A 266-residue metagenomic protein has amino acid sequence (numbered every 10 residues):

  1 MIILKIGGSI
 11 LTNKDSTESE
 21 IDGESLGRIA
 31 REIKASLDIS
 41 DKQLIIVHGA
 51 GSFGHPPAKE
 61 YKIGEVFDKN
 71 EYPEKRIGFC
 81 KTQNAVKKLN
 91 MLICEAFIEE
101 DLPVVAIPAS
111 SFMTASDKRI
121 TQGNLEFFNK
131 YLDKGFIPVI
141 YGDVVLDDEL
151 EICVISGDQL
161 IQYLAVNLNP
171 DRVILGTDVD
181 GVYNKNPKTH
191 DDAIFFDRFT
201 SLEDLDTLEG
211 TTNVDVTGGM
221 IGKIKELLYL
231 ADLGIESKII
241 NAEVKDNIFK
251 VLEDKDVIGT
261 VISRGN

Functional and structural regions predicted by a protein language model:
M1-I45: N-terminal glycine-/serine-/threonine-rich phosphate-binding loop
I6-S9, V47-G51, I240-A242: Glycine-rich beta-strand-to-loop/alpha-helix junction loops that act as flexible
I10-T12, G51-P56, F112-A115, V145-D147 (+2 more regions): Short, active-site-adjacent cap segments at secondary-structure transitions
S25, I29-E32, I77-C94, E151-V154 (+2 more regions): Polyanion-binding loop/helix "lid" in catalytic or ligand-binding cores
G27-A30, I120-E126, L146, I152-N167: Active-site glycine-rich loop that binds ribose-phosphate moieties when present
G51-F67: Glycine-rich loop at the start of a catalytic domain that most often binds anionic cofactors/ligands
K62-V144: Ligand-binding beta-strand-loop-alpha-helix segment within the catalytic cores of soluble metabolic enzymes
N167-D192, I239-D246: Acidic, metal-binding active-site segment of PIN/NYN-like and related structure-specific nucleases
